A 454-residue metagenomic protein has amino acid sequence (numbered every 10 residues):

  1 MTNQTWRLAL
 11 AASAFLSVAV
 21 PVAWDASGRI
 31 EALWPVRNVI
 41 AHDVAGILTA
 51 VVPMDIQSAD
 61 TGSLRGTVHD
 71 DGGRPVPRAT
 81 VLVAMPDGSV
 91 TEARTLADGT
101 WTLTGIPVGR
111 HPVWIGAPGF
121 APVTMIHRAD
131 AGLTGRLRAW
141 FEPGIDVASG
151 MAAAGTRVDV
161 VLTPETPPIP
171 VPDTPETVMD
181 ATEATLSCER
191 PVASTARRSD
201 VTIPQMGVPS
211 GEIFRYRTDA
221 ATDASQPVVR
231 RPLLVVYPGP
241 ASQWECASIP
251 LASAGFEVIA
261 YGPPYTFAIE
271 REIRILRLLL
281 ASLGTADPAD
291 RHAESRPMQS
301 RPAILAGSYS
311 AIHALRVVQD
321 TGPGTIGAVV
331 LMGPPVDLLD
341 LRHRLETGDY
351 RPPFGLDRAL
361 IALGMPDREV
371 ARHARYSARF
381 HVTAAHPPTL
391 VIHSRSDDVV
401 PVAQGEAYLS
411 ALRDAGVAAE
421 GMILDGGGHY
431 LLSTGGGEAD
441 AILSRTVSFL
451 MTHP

Functional and structural regions predicted by a protein language model:
G28-S63, H69-G72: Beta-strand-rich domain onsets/edges
P86-G88, W114-D146: A short, solvent-exposed loop/turn motif at the edges and junctions of modular extracellular/periplasmic domains
P86-T100: Short, acidic Ser/Thr/Gly-rich low-complexity loop/linker segments typical of extracellular and cell-surface proteins
T166-Q226: N-terminal cap/lid segment of alpha/beta-hydrolase-fold proteins
I169-E183, R316-R368: Hydrolase active-site cap/lid region
F267-E294: Alpha/beta-hydrolase active-site loop
A385, V391-H393, D397: Short beta-strand/loop motif that positions the catalytic acidic residue of the alpha/beta-hydrolase fold
E406-P454: C-terminal catalytic histidine-bearing segment of alpha/beta-hydrolase fold enzymes
